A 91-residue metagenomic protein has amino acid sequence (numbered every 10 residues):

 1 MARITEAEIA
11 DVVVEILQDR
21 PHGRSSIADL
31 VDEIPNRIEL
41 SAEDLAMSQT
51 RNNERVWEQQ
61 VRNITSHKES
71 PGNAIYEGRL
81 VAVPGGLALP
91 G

Functional and structural regions predicted by a protein language model:
A2-E33: Positively charged, polyanion-binding regions of nucleic-acid-associated proteins
A2-E6, R24, P35-I64: Short, positively charged loop/turn segments that connect secondary-structure elements
D19, G72-I75, G91: Intrinsically disordered, low-complexity coil segments
V61-I75: Major-groove DNA-recognition helix of helix-turn-helix-type DNA-binding domains
G78-G91: Accessory beta->alpha helical hairpin/"wing" motif in late/C-terminal subdomains of nucleic-acid enzymes
